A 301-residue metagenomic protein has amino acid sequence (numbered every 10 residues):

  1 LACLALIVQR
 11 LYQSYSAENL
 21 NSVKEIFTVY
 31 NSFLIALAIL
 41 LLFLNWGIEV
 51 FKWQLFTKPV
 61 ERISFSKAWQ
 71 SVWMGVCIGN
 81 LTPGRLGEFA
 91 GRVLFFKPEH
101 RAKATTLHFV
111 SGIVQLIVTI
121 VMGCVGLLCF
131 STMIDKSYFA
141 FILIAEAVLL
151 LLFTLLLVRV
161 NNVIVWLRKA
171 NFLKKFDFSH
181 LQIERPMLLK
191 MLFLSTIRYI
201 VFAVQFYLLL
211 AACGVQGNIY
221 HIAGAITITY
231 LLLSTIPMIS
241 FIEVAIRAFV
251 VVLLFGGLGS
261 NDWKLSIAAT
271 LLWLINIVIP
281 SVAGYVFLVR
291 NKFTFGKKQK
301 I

Functional and structural regions predicted by a protein language model:
L1-S71, C129-I236, I267, L274-I301: Predominantly cytoplasmic-facing regulatory/coupling regions of multi-pass membrane proteins
L6-R10, S240-F241, V250-W273: Hydrophobic alpha-helical transmembrane segments in multi-pass integral membrane proteins
S66-Q70, R85, E99-I113, G259-L271: Membrane-interface alpha-helices at helix entry/exit sites of multi-pass transporters
W73-G91: Short intracellular "coupling" helices and adjacent cytoplasmic loop segments at the cytosolic face of multi-pass
I78-N80, T227-A248: Transmembrane alpha-helix interface/packing and boundary motifs in multi-pass membrane proteins, characterized by
I78-P83, T106-C124, L232, T270-V282: Membrane-embedded alpha-helical segments of transport systems, primarily multispan ion/solute transporters
E88-F96, I239-G256: Re-entrant/interfacial helical elements at transmembrane boundaries that shape and gate the permeation pathway
P98-V148: Hydrophobic alpha-helical segments and helix pairs
